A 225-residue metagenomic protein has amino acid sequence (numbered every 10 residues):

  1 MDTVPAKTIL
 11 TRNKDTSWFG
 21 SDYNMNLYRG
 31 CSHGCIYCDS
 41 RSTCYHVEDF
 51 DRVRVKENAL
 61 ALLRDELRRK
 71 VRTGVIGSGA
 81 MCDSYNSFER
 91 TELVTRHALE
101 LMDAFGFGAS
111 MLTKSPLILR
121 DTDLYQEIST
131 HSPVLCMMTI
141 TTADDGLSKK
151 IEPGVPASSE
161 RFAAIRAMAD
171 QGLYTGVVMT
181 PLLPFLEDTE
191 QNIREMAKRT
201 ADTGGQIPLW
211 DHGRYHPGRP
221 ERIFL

Functional and structural regions predicted by a protein language model:
M1-M137, T141-K149, S158, F162 (+1 more regions): Conserved Radical SAM active-site core
R90, S148-I151, D188-Q191, E195: A short secondary-structure junction signal
D145, R219-P220: Short acidic/His/Gly/Ser-rich catalytic and metal-binding motifs that mark active-site loops of diverse hydrolases
G146-G154, T180-F185: Surface-exposed cleft-lining segments at the edges of enzyme active sites
S159-R219: Conserved C-terminal portion of the radical SAM core fold that forms the substrate/S-adenosylmethionine-binding
I223-L225: Acidic, Ser/Thr-rich peripheral helices and adjacent loops at domain boundaries
